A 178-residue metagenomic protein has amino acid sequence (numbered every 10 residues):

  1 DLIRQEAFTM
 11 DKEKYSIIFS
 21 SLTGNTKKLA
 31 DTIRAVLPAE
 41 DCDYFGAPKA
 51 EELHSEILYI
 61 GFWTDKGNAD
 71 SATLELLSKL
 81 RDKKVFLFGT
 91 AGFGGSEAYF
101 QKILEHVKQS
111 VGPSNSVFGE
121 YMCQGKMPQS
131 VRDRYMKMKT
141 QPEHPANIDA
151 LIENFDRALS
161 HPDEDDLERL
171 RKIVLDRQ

Functional and structural regions predicted by a protein language model:
D1-T9: Short, Lys/Arg-enriched N-terminal segments with co-localized hydrophobic residues within the first ~10-30 amino acids
L2-I3, S20, V36, C42: Compositionally biased, low-complexity repeat tracts
D11-V36: N-terminal beta1-alpha1 ligand-phosphate binding loop
K12-E13, V36-E40, S55-G61, D65-Q178: FMN-binding flavodoxin-like domain, especially the glycine-rich phosphate-binding loop
P38-E51: A short, well-structured beta->alpha microelement
